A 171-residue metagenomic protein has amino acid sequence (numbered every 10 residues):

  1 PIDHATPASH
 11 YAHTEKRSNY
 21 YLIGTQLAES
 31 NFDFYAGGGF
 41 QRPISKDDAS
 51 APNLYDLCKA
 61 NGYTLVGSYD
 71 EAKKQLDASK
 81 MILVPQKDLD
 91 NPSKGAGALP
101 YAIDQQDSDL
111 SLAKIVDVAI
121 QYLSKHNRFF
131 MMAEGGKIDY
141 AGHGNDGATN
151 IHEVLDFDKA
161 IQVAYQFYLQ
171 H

Functional and structural regions predicted by a protein language model:
P1-I115, I120: Surface-exposed loop and adjacent secondary-structure segments within mature catalytic domains
A5-H10, D88-D107, A119-I120, S124-R128 (+1 more regions): Active-site His/acidic residue clusters
F40, S124, L169: Hydrophobic/aromatic-lined pockets within catalytic cores
Y165, L169-H171: Short, intrinsically disordered, charge-balanced linker/junction segments flanking boundaries in proteins
